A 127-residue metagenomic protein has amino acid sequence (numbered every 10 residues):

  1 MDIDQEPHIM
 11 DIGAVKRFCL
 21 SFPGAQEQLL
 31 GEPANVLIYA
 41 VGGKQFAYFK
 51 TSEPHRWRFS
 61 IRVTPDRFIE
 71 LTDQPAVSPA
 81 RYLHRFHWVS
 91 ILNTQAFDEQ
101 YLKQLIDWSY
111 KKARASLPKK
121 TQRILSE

Functional and structural regions predicted by a protein language model:
M1-E127: Charge-dense, helix-prone N-terminal extensions
